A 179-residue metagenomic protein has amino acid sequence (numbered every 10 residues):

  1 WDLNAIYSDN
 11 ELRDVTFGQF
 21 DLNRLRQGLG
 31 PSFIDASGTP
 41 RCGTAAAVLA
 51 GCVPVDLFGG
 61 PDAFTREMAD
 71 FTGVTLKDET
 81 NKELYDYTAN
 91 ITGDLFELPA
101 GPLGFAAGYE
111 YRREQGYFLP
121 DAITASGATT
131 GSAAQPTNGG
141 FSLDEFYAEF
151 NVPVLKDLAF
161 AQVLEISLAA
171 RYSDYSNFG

Functional and structural regions predicted by a protein language model:
W1-D144: Surface-exposed, low-complexity loop segments enriched in small/polar and acidic residues
G93-L95, V152-V154, Y172: Residue-level signature of outer-membrane beta-barrel architecture
F96-G104, L155-L164: Short loop/turn motifs that connect adjacent beta-strands in outer-membrane beta-barrel proteins
G140-D157: Structured alpha-helical segments in the cores of large, soluble enzyme domains
V163-S176: Transmembrane beta-strand segments that form the barrel wall of outer-membrane beta-barrel proteins
